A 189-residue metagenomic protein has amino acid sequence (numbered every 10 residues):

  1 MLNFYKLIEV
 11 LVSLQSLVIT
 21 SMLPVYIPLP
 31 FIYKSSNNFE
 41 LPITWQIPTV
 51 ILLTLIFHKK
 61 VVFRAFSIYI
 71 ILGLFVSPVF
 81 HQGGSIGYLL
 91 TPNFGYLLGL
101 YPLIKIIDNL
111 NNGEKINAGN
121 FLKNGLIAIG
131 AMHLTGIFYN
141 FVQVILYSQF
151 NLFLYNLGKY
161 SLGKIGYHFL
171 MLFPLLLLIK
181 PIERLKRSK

Functional and structural regions predicted by a protein language model:
M1-F63: Hydrophobic transmembrane alpha-helices
L2-L23, G83-N140, L176-R184, S188: Short helix-perturbing small/polar motifs within transmembrane alpha-helices
L17, V62-S77: Small-polar-interrupted transmembrane alpha-helices in polytopic inner-membrane proteins
V25-N37, P78-Y88, I145-Y155: Membrane-interface helix termini and inter-helical loops of multi-pass transporters
W45, Y155-P174: Individual transmembrane alpha-helices with interfacial aromatic-anchor signatures
I47, I51, Y96-I104, F169-L172: Alpha-helical transmembrane segments of multi-pass membrane proteins
I70, G125-G130, Y160-I165: Transmembrane helix-bundle signature of multi-pass membrane transporters/permeases
